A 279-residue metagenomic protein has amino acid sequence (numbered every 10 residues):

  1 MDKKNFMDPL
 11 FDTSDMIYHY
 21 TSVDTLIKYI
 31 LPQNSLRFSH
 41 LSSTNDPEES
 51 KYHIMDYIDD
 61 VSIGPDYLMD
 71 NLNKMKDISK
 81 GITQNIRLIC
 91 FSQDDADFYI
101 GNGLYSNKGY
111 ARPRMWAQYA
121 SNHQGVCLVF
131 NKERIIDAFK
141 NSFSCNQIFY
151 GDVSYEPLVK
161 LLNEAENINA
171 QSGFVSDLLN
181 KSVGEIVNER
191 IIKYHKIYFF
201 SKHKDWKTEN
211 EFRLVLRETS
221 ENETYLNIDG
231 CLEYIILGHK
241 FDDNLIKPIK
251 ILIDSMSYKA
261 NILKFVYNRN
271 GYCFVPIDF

Functional and structural regions predicted by a protein language model:
M1-F279: Partner-binding and oligomerization surfaces adjacent to conserved cores of proteins that assemble macromolecular
